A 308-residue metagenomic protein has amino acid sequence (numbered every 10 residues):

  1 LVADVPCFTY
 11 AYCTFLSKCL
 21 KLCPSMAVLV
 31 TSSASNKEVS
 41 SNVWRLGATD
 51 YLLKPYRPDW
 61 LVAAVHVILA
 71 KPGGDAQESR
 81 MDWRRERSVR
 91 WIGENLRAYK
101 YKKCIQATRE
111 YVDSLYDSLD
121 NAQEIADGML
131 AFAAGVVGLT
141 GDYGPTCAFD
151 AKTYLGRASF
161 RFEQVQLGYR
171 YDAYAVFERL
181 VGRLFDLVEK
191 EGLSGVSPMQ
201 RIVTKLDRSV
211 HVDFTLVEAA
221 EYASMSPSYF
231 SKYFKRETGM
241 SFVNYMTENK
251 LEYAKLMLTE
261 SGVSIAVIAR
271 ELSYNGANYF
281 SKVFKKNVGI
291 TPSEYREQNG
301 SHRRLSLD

Functional and structural regions predicted by a protein language model:
V2-S79: CheY-like receiver
D59, S228, N278: Key DNA-contact positions within bacterial/archaeal DNA-binding proteins
A70-Q106: CheY-like receiver
A107-L139, Y143: Short, charge-rich amphipathic alpha-helical segments embedded in non-transmembrane helical bundles/solenoids
T146-F149, E163-R201, R236-N244, E248: Short, Lys/Arg-enriched, Trp-marked, Pro/Gly-tolerant hinge/linker segments that flank
V181-S194, V203-T215, F234-T238, K255-S264 (+2 more regions): Basic, amphipathic alpha-helical hairpins
T204, R208, R236-N275, Q298-D308: Terminal helix-turn-helix DNA-binding modules in bacterial transcription factors
T215, Y222, F234, S261-R296: Sequence-specific DNA-binding recognition helix
